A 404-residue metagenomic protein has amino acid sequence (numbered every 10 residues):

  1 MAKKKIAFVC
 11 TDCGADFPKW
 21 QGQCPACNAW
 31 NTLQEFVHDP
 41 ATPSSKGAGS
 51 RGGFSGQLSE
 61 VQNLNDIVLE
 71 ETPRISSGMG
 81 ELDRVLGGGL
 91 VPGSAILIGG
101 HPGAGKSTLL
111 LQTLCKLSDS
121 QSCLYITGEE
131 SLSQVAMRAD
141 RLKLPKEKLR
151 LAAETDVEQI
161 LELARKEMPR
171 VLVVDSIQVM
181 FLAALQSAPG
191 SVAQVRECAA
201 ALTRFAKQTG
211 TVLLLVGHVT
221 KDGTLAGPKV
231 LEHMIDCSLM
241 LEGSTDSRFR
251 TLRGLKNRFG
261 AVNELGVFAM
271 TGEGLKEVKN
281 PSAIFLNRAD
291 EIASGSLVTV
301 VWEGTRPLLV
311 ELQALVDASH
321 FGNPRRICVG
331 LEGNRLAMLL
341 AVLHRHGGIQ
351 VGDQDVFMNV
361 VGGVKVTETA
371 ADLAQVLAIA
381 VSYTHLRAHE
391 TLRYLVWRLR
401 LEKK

Functional and structural regions predicted by a protein language model:
A2-R51: Short, small/acidic-rich helices and loops at N termini and domain boundaries of DNA replication/processing enzymes
G49-L142, L161: The Walker A/P-loop phosphate-binding site
T72, E147-E154, A183-R196, R326-E332 (+1 more regions): Flexible beta-alpha connector loops of hexameric P-loop NTPases
P102-A104, E129-S133, T155-Q159, Q178-M180 (+7 more regions): Conserved nucleotide-binding/hydrolysis micro-motifs of P-loop NTPases
I126-R170, S176-L185: Nucleotide-state-sensitive switch-loop elements of NTP-binding domains
T203-D290: Phosphate-binding/switch region of NTP-binding enzymes
E264-R387: Conserved P-loop NTPase/AAA+ ATPase motor core
T384-T391, K403-K404: Conserved small/polar residues in nucleotide/adenosyl-binding loops
